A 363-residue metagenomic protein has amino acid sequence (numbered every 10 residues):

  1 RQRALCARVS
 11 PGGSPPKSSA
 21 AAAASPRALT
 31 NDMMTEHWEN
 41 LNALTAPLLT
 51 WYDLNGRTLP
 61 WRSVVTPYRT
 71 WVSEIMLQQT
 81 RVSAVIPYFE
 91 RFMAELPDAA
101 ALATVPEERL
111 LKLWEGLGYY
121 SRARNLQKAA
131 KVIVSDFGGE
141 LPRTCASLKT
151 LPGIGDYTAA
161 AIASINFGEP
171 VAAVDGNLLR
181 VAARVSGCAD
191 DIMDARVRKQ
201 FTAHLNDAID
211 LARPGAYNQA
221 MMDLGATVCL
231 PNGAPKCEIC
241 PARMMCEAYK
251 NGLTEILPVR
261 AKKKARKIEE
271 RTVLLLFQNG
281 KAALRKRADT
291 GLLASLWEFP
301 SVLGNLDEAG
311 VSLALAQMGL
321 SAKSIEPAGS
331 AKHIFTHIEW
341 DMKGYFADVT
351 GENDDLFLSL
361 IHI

Functional and structural regions predicted by a protein language model:
A7, P15-P16, A20-A21: Residue-level detector of structural "landmarks"
R8, I361-H362: Compositionally biased low-complexity segments enriched in histidine and/or tyrosine
S14-P16, R27-A28: Short, low-complexity interaction segments enriched in Ser/Thr/Pro/Gly
P26-T58, S63, A226-I361: Intrinsically disordered, low-complexity, charged terminal extensions of DNA damage-control enzymes
T30, E36-N42, P47-E238, A242-E255 (+1 more regions): Catalytic cores of DNA base-excision repair glycosylases
